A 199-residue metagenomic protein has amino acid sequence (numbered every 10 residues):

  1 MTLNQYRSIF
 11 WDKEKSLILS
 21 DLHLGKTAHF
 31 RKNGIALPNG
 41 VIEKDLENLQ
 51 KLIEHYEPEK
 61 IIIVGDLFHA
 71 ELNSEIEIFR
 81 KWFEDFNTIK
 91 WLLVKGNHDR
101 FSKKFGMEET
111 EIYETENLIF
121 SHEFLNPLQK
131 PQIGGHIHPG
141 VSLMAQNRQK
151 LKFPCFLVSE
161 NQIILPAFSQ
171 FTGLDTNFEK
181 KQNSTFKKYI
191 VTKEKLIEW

Functional and structural regions predicted by a protein language model:
M1-V64, F68-W199: Extended recognition/assembly regions associated with phosphoester-bond processing machinery
